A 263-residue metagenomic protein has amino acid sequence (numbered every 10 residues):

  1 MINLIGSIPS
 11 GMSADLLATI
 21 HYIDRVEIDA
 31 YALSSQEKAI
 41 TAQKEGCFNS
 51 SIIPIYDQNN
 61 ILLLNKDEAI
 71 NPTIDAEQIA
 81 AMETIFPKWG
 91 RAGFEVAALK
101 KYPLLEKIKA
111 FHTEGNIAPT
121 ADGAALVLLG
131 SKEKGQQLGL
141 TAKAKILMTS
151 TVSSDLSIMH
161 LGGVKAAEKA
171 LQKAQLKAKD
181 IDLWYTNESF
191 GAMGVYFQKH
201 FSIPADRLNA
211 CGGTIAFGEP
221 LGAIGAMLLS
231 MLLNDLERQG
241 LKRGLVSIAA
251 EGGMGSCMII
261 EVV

Functional and structural regions predicted by a protein language model:
M1-H21, R91: Glycine-rich loop/linker segments at domain edges
M1-S7, E106-K109, T113-G130, G225-V263: Conserved beta-strand-centric core segments of catalytic alpha/beta enzyme folds
I2-I8, V26-A32, T113-A125, L147-K173 (+2 more regions): Active-site pocket-shaping loop/turn-to-helix segments
L17, H21-Y22, G135-A142, E168-D182 (+1 more regions): Phosphate/pyrophosphate-binding loops at sites that engage ATP/ADP/AMP, CoA/4′-phosphopantetheine, polyphosphate
A18-F48, V127-E133, P220-L241, M258-I260: Active-site-proximal alpha-helical scaffold in enzymes
E27-S34, I52-D57, L140-T151, A178-E188 (+2 more regions): Beta-strand segments within the central parallel beta-sheet cores of soluble alpha/beta enzyme folds
A30-K132, Q137, H200, A205: N-terminal extracellular/periplasmic Venus flytrap/periplasmic-binding protein-like
L62-A69, L156-G163, E188-R207, P220-I224 (+1 more regions): Short glycine/threonine-rich loop-to-helix capping motif typified by GTGT followed within a few residues by an Asp-Pro
